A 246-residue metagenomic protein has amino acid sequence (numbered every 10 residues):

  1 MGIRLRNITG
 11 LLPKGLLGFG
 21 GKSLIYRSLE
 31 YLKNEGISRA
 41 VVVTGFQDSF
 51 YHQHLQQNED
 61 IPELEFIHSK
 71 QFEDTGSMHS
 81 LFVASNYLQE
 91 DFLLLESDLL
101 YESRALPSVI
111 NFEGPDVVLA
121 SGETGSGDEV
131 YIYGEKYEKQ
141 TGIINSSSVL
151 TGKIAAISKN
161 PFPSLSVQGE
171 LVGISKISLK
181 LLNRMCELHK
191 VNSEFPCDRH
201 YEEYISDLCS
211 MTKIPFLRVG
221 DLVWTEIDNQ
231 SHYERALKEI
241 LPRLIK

Functional and structural regions predicted by a protein language model:
M1-G10: N-terminal nucleotide-binding beta1-loop-alpha1 segment
R4, F50-Q53, V83, R104 (+4 more regions): Phosphate- and divalent-cation-binding pockets in alpha/beta enzyme and binding domains that engage nucleotide-derived
L11-R27: Short catalytic helix/loop segments, enriched in acidic residues and glycine and frequently bearing histidine
G15, E63-E65, K153, K213-P215: Conserved beta-strand segments of alpha/beta enzyme cores
K22-F92, S193-F195: Conserved N-terminal catalytic core of the sugar/cofactor nucleotidyltransferase
E59-Y131: Conserved beta-loop-beta/alpha segment of the NTase-like Rossmann-fold superfamily that binds/positions NTPs
E102-E194: Conserved core of the sugar-phosphate nucleotidyltransferase
Q168-K246: Conserved alpha/beta core of the MobA/IspD/sugar-nucleotide pyrophosphorylase nucleotidyltransferase superfamily
